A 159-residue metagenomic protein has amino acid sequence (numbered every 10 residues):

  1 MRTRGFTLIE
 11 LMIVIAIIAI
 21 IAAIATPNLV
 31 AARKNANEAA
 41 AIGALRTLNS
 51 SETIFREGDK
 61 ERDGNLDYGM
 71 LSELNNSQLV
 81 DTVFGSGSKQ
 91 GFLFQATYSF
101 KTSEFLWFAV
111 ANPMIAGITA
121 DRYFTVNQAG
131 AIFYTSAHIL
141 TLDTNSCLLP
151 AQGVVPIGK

Functional and structural regions predicted by a protein language model:
M1, A19, A31, E38 (+1 more regions): Short, flexible active-site loop motifs that bind/organize anionic cofactors or intermediates
R2-L29: N-terminal single-pass transmembrane signal-anchor helix
A23, E38, I54: Functionally critical, cavity-lining and gating residues within the transmembrane helices of 12-TM secondary
P27-V30, R56, F133: Nucleotide phosphate-binding site architecture
N28-L45: Aliphatic-rich helix starts adjacent to a transmembrane/signal segment
S50-R122, V126-A129, S136, P150-K159: Extracellular/periplasmic head regions of type IV pilus-like filament subunits
I139-L142: A short acidic/small-residue loop/turn micro-motif
S146-L148: Sequence contexts marking disulfide-bonded cysteines in secreted/extracellular proteins
